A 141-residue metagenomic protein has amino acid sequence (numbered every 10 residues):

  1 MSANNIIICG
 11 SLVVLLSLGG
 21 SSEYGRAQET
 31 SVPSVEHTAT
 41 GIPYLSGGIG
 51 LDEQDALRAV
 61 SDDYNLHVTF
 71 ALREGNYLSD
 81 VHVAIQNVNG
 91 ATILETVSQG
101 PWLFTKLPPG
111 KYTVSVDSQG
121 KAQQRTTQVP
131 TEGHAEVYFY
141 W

Functional and structural regions predicted by a protein language model:
M1-G10: Bacterial N-terminal signal peptides that target proteins for export
L16-Y24: C-terminal segment of classical bacterial N-terminal signal peptides
Y24-V81, K121-W141: Primarily secretory-pathway and cell-envelope proteins
H82-I93: Short amphipathic beta-strand segments in non-cytosolic proteins
I93-S98, V129: Short beta-strand segments within Ig-like beta-sandwich modules, predominantly Fibronectin type-III
G100-K106: Short, surface-exposed beta-strand/beta-hairpin micro-motifs centered on an aromatic residue
P108-P109, T131: Surface-exposed loops/turns
G110-V116: A short tyrosine-centered beta-strand micro-motif
